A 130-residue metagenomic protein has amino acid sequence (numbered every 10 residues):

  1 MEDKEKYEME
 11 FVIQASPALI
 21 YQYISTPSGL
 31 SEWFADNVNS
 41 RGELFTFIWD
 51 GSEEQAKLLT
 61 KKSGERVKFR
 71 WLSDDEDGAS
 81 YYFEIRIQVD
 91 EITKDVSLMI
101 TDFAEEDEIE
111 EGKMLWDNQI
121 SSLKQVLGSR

Functional and structural regions predicted by a protein language model:
M1-N39: Hydrophobic ligand-binding cavity/cleft-lining segments
K4-K6, L44, G64-R66, I92-S97: A generic structural signal for beta-strand entry/edge sites
K6-E8, S52-A56, G78-E84: Short, surface-exposed coil-to-beta transition loops
I13-A15, W49-G51, K62, V89-T93: A generic beta-sheet turn/junction motif
I20-Y21, L30, F45, L58 (+4 more regions): Hydrophobic pocket/interface hotspot
S28-D75: Glycine-rich portal/gate segments that line the openings of hydrophobic small-molecule binding cavities
D74-Q119, L123-Q125, R130: Beta-strand/loop substructures that line and gate deep hydrophobic ligand-binding cavities in soluble
